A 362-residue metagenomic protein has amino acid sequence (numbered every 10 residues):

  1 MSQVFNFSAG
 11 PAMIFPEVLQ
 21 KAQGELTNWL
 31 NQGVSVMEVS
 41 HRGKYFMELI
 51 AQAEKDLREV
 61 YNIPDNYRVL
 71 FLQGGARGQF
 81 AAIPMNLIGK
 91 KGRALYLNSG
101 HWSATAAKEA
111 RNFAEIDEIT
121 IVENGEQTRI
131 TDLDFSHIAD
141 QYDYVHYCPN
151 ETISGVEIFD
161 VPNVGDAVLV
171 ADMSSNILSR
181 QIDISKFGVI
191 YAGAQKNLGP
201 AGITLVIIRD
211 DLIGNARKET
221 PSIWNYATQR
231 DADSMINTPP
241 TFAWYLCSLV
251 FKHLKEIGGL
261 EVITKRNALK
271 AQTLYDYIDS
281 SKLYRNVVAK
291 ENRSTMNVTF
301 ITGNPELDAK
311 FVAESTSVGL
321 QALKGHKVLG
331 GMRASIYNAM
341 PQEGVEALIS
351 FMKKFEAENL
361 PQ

Functional and structural regions predicted by a protein language model:
Q3-E54: A glycine-/small-polar-enriched, mobile loop at the entrance of the PLP active site in fold-type I
V4, G330-Q362: PLP-dependent enzyme catalytic core of the Aspartate aminotransferase-like
F15, A194-Y275, A289, E358: Active-site C-terminal subdomain of aminotransferase-like
Q32-Q79, N86, G100-H101, E109: Conserved N-terminal alpha-helix of the aminotransferase class I/II PLP-enzyme fold
I88-W102: Conserved PLP-anchoring active-site segment centered on the Schiff-base-forming lysine
A110, I121-I177: Active-site phosphate-binding strand-loop segment of PLP-dependent enzymes
V170, I184-Q195: Conserved active-site segment immediately N-terminal to the catalytic lysine that forms the internal aldimine
Y284-S315: Conserved PLP-binding catalytic core of the aspartate aminotransferase-like
